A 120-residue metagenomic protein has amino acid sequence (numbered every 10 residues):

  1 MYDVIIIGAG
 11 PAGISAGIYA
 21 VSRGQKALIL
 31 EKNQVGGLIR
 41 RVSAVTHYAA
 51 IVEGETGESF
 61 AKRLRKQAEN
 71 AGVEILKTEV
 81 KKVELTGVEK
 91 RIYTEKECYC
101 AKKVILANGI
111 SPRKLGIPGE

Functional and structural regions predicted by a protein language model:
M1-I7, R23, V73-E120: FAD-binding core/adjacent interface of flavoenzyme oxidoreductases
I5-I7, V21-R41: Glycine-rich FAD pyrophosphate-binding loop
G10: Glycine-rich NAD(P) Rossmann-fold beta1-alpha1 loop
G13-I14: N-terminal Rossmann-fold NAD(P) dinucleotide-binding loop
L28-K32, T56, L64, S111-P112: Short amphipathic alpha-helical surface micro-motifs
Q34, S43-T46, P112: Alpha/beta-hydrolase active-site loop signature
R40-C98: N-terminal Rossmann-like dinucleotide/flavin-binding domain of flavoprotein oxidoreductases that bind FAD/FMN
